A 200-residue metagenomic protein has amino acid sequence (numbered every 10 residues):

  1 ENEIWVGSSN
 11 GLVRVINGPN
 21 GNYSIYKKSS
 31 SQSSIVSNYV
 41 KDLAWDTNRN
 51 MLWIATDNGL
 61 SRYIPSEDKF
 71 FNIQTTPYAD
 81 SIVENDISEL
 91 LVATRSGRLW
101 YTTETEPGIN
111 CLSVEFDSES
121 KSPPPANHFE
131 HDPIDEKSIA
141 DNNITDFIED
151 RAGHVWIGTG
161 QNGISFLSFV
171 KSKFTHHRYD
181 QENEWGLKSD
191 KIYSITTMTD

Functional and structural regions predicted by a protein language model:
E1-D200: Carboxylate-rich, polar loop motifs that coordinate divalent cations or form catalytic acidic clusters
